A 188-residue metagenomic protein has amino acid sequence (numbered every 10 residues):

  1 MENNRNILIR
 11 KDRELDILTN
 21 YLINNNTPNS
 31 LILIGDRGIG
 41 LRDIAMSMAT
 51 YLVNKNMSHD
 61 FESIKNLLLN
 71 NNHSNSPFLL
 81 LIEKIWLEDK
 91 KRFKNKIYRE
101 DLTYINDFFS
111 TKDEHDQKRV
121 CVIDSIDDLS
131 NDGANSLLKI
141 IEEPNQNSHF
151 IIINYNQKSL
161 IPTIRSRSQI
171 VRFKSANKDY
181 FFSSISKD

Functional and structural regions predicted by a protein language model:
M1-D132: Clamp-loader machinery-focused feature within the broader ASCE/P-loop NTPase space
N26, K55, D179, S183-D188: AAA+ P-loop NTPase domains with strong preference for DNA replication initiators and clamp-loader complexes
L33, I123, L137-L138, N154: Hydrophobic residues in beta-strands of the RecA-like P-loop NTPase core, especially within AAA+ ATPase
P77-F78, N147, S166-R167: Short acidic capping loops at alpha-helix termini that bridge into adjacent secondary structure
E83, Q169-F181: Conserved AAA+ ATPase "SRH/arginine-finger" region at the nucleotide-binding site
S110, N135-I152: Conserved catalytic/switch belt of AAA+ P-loop NTPases
D124-I126, I152-Q157, K174-S175: A short beta-strand-to-loop transition that corresponds to the Sensor-1 phosphate-sensing loop of AAA+ P-loop ATPases
D132-I141, N156-Q169, S186: Short regulatory helix/loop adjacent to the ATP-binding pocket of P-loop NTPases
